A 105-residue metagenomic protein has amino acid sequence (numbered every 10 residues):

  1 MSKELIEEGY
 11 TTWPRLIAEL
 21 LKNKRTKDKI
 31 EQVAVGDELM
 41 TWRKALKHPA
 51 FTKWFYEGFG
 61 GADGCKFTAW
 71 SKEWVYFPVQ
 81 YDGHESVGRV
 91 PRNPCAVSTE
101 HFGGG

Functional and structural regions predicted by a protein language model:
M1-F55: N-terminal domain-onset segments
I30, M40, P78-Q80, E85-S86: Generic marker of "main functional regions" within proteins
K44-G83: Amphipathic, interaction-prone secondary-structure segments
G88-G105: Compact, glycine/acidic-enriched structural inserts
